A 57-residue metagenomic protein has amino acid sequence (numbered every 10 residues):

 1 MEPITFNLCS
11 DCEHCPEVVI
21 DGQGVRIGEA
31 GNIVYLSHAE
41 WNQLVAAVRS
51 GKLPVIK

Functional and structural regions predicted by a protein language model:
M1-K57: Positively charged, low-complexity terminal tracts and the immediately adjacent first secondary-structure elements
